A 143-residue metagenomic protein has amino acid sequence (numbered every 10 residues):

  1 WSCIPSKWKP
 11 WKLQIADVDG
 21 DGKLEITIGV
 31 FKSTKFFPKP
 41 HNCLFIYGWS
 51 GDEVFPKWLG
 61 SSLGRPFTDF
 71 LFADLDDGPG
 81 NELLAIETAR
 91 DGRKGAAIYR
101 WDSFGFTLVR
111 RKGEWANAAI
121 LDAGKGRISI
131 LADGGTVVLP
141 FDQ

Functional and structural regions predicted by a protein language model:
W1-Q143: Beta-propeller-forming repeat regions
